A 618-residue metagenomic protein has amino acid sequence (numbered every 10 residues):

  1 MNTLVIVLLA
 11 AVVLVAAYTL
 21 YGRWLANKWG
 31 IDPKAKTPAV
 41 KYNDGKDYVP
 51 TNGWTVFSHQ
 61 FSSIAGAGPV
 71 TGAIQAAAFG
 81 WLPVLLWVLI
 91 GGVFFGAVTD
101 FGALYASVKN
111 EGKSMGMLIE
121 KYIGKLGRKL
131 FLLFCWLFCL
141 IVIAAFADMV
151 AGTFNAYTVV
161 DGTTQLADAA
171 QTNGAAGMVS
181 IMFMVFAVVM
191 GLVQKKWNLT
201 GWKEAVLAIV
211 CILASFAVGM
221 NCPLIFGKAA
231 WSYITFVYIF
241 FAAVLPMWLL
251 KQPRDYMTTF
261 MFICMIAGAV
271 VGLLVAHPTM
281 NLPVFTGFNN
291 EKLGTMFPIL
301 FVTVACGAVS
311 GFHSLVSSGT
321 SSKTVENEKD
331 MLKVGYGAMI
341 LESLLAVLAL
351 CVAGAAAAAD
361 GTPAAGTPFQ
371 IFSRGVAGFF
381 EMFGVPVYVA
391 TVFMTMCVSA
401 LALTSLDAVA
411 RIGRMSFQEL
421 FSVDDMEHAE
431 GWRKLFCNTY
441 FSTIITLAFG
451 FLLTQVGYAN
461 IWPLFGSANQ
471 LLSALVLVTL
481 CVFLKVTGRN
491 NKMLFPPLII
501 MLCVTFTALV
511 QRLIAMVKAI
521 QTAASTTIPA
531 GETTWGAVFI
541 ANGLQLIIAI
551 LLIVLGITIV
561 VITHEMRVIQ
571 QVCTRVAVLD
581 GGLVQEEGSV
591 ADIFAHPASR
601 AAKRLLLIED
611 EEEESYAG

Functional and structural regions predicted by a protein language model:
A17-P69: Membrane-interface "cap" regions at the ends of multi-pass membrane proteins
K125-L140, G337-S343, Y388-A390, E419-Q455: Loop-to-transmembrane helix boundary motifs in multi-pass membrane proteins
L273-T286, I340-S373: Extracellular/periplasmic helix-exit of transmembrane alpha-helices
T563-H564: H-loop/switch region of ABC-family ATPase nucleotide-binding domains
I569-Q571: A short, surface-exposed alpha-helical micro-motif characterized by mixed small hydrophobic and charged/polar residues
E587-G588: ABC ATPase "signature
D592-G618: C-terminal boundary and immediately downstream tail of ABC-type ATPase nucleotide-binding domains
